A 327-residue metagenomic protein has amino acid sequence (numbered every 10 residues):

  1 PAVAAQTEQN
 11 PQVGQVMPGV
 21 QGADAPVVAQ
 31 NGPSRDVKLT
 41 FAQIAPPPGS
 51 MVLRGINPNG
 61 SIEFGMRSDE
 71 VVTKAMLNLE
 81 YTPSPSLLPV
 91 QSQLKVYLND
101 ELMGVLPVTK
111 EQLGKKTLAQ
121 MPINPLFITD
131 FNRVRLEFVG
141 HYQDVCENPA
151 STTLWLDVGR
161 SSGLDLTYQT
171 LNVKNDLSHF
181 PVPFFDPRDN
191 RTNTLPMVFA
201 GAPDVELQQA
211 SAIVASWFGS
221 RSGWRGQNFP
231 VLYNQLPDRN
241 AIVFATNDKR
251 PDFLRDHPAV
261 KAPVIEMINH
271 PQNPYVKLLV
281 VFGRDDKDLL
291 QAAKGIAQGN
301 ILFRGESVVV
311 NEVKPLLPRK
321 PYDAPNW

Functional and structural regions predicted by a protein language model:
P1-W327: Solvent-exposed alpha-helical segments and adjacent loops that form catalytic or protein-interaction surfaces
